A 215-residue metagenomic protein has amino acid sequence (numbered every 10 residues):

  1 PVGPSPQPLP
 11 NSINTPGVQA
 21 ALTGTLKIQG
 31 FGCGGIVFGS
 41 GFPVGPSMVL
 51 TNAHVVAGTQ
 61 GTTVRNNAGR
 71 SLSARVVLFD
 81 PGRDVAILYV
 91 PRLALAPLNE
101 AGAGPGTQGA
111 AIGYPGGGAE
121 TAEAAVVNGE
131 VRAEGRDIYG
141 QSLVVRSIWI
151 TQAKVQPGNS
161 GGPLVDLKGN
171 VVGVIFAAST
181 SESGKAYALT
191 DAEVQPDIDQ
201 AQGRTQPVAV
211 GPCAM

Functional and structural regions predicted by a protein language model:
P1-P43, G61, D197-M215: N-terminal activation segment of mature serine protease catalytic domains
G3-P4, S12, L95-N99, G113-Y114 (+1 more regions): Second-shell loop/turn segments in exported
I13-P16, F38-G39, L98, I150 (+1 more regions): A structural connector/turn signal
G17-V18, V77-L78, A101, G140-Q141: Short secondary-structure boundary/capping segments
L22-F31, A86-P97, T121-P212: Active-site region of chymotrypsin-like
G32-F38, G45-T121, T205-V210: Conserved active-site neighborhood of the chymotrypsin/trypsin-like protease fold
F42, S73-R75, A110, A125-V126 (+2 more regions): Residues located in well-ordered beta-strands
V44-G45, L167: A cytosolic small-molecule/anion-sensing beta-strand core signal
